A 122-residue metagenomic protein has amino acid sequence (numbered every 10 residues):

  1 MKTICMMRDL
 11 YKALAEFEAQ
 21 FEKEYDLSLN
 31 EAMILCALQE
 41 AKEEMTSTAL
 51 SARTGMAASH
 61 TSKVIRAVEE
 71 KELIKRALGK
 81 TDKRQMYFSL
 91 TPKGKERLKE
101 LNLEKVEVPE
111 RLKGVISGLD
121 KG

Functional and structural regions predicted by a protein language model:
M1-C5, A58, R111-I116: Surface-exposed, interaction-prone regions with an acidic/low-complexity signature
M1-Y25, E72-L73: N-terminal leader segment of winged-helix/HTH proteins
I4, R8-Y11, G55, K95-N102 (+1 more regions): Short amphipathic alpha-helical segments with heptad-repeat character
L10-A13, N30, V64, E104: Amphipathic, well-ordered alpha-helical segments in soluble domains
F17-A57: N-terminal helix-turn-helix DNA-binding core of bacterial DNA-binding proteins
R66-G122: Charged, amphipathic alpha-helical coiled-coil/dimerization segments
